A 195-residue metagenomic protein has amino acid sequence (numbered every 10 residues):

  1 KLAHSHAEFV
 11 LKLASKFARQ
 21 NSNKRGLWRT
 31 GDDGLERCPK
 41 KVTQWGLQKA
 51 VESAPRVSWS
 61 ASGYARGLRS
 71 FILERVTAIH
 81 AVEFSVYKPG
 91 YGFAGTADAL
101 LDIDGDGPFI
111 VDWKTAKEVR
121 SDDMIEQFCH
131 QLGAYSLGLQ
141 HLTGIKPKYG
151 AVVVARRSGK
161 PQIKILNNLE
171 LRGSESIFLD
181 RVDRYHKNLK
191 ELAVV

Functional and structural regions predicted by a protein language model:
K1-A94, V195: Metal-dependent nuclease catalytic cores that hydrolyze phosphodiester bonds in DNA/RNA, characterized by
A81-L192: Mg2+/Mn2+-dependent nuclease catalytic core
